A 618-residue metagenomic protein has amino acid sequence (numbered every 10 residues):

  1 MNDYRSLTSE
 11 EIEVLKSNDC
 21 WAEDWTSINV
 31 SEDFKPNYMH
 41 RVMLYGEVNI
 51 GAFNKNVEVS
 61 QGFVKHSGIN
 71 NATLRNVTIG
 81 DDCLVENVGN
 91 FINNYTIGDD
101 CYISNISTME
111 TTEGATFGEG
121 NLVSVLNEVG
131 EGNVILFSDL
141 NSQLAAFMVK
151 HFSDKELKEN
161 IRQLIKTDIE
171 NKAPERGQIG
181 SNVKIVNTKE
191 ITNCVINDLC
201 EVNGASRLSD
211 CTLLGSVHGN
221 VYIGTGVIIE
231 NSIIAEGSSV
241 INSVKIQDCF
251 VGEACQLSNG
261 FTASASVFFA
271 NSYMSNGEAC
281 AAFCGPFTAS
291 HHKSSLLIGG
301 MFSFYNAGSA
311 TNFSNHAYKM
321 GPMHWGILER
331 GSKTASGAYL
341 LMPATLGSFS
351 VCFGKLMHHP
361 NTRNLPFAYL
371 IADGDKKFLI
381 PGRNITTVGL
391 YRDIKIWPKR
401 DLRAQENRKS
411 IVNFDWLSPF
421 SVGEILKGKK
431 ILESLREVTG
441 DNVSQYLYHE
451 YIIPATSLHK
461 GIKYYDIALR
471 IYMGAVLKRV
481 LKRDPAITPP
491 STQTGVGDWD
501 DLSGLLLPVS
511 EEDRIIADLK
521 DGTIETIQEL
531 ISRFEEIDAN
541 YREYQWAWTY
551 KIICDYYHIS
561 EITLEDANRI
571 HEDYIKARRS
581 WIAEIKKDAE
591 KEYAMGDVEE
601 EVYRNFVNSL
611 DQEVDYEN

Functional and structural regions predicted by a protein language model:
S6-S9, V14-D24, V30-F53, V57-I69 (+6 more regions): Glycine-rich hexapeptide-repeat left-handed beta-helix
G68-G80, L84-E159, V186, S532 (+2 more regions): Phosphate-/polyanion-interacting regions in eukaryotic proteins
Q163-G180, I185: A charged, amphipathic alpha-helical module
I179-V183, N187-V202, D210-H218, G226: Core alpha-helical transmembrane segments of integral membrane proteins
D373-N618: Long, compositionally biased intrinsically disordered regions
